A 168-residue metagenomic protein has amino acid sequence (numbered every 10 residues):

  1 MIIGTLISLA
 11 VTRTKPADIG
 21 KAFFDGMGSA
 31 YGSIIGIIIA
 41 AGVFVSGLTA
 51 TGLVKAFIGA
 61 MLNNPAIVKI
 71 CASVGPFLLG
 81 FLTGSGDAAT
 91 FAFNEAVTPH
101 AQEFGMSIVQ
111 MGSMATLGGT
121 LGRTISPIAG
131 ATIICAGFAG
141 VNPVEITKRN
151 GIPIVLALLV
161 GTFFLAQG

Functional and structural regions predicted by a protein language model:
M1-I3, A56-A66, T116-S126: Structural signature of hydrophobic alpha-helical transmembrane segments
I2-L53, K69, L78, L82: Core transmembrane alpha-helical segments of multi-pass membrane transporters/permeases
K15-P16, S29, G105-V109, C135-E145: Juxtamembrane helix-boundary/capping and inter-helix hinge elements in multi-pass membrane proteins
K21-S29, A56-N63, T98-E103, V144 (+1 more regions): Short amphipathic alpha-helical coupling elements at transmembrane boundaries
G26-I34, N64-V68, G118, I128 (+1 more regions): Loop-to-transmembrane-helix entry motif
I35-V43, L48, N63-P99, E103-F104 (+2 more regions): Hydrophobic alpha-helical transmembrane segments of multi-pass integral membrane proteins, predominantly secondary
A56-F57, D87-H100, A129-A139: Re-entrant/interfacial helical elements at transmembrane boundaries that shape and gate the permeation pathway
T124-G168: Juxtamembrane and boundary regions of transmembrane helices in multi-pass small-molecule transporters and channels
